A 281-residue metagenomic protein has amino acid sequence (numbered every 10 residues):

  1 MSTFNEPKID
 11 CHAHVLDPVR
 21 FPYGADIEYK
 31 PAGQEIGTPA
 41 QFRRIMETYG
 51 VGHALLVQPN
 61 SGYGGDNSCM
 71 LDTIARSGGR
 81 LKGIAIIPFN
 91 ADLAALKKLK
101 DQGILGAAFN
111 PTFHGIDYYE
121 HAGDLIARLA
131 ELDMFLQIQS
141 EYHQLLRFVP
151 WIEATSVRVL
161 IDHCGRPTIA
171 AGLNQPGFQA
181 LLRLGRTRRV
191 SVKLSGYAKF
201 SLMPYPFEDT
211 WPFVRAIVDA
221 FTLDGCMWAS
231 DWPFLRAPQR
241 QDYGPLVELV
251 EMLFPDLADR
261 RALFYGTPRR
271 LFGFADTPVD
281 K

Functional and structural regions predicted by a protein language model:
M1-A25: Replace "His-x-His-based motif
S2-I9, A32-H53, A216, F221-M227 (+1 more regions): Mid-to-C-terminal alpha-helical segments outside catalytic/metal-binding sites
I9-A13, A54-Q58, L81-A85, A107-F109 (+4 more regions): Hydrophobic faces of well-ordered beta-strands that scaffold small-molecule active sites in alpha/beta enzyme cores
H12, M46, M70, L99 (+6 more regions): Conserved, mostly hydrophobic/aromatic
D26-E35, A54-V57, G103-D117, R236: Glycine-rich phosphate-binding "P-loop"
D26-S77: Alpha-helical scaffold segments that flank or form the walls of functional sites
S61-P150, K193, Y197: Active-site gating/metal-coordination segments in enzymes
L105, Y119-M227, D276, D280: Catalytic pocket-lining loop regions of alpha/beta-barrel enzymes, especially the amidohydrolase/enolase/GH5 lineages
